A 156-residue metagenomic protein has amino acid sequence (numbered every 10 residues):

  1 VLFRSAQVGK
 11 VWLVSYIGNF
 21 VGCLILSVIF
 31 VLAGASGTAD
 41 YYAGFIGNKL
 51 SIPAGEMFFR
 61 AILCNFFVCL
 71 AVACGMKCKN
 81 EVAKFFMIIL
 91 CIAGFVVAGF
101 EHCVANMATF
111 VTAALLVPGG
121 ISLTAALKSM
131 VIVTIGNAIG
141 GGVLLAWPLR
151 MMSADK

Functional and structural regions predicted by a protein language model:
V1-L2: Short, small-residue-biased leader/transition segments that mark boundaries at the very start of proteins
K10-G18, G22, I132, G136: Alpha-helical transmembrane segments of multi-pass membrane proteins
G22-F30, V68, A105, G140-L145: Alpha-helical transmembrane segments and their lipid-water interface positions in multi-pass membrane proteins
V31-A39, K77-E81, P118, L149 (+1 more regions): Transmembrane helix-loop junctions in multipass membrane proteins, especially transporters and channels
L32-M57: Membrane-interface interhelical connector segments
F66-K77: Alpha-helical transmembrane segments in multipass membrane proteins, preferentially the mid-helix core
K79-G94: Internal alpha-helical transmembrane segments of multi-pass membrane proteins
F95-R150, A154-D155: C-terminal transmembrane helix-loop-helix hairpin of multi-pass membrane proteins
